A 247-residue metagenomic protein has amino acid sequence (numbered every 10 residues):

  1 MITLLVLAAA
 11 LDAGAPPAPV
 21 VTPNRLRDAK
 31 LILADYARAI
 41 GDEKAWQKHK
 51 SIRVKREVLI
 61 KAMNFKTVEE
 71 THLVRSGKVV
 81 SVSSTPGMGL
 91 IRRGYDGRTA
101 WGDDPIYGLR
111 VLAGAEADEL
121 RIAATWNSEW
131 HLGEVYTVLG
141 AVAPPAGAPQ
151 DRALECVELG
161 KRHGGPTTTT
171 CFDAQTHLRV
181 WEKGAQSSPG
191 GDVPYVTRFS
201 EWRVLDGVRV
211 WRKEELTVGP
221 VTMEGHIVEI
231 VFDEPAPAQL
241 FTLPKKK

Functional and structural regions predicted by a protein language model:
I2-L11: Sec-dependent N-terminal signal peptides
L4, S51, E224: A residue-level signal for beta-strand positions that form part of recognition/binding surfaces within mature
P16, V20, N24-I32, R38 (+4 more regions): Flexible, processing/modification-adjacent segments and terminal tails in exported/periplasmic/extracellular proteins
P23-N24, A29-G108, E134-A143, K161: N-terminal mature ectodomain segment of secretory-pathway/periplasmic proteins
N64, A100, G108-R110, V204 (+2 more regions): Short, solvent-exposed loop/turn motifs
T71-G77, D96-T99, E116-E119, D173-T176 (+2 more regions): A short, sequence-level motif marking secondary-structure junctions
R75-S81, W101-D104, L120-A124, V204-G207 (+1 more regions): Short, surface-exposed linear segments at secondary-structure transitions and domain or protein termini
S84-P86, Q150-K245: Gly/Pro-enriched, hydrophobic low-complexity segments that function as extracytoplasmic propeptides/linkers
